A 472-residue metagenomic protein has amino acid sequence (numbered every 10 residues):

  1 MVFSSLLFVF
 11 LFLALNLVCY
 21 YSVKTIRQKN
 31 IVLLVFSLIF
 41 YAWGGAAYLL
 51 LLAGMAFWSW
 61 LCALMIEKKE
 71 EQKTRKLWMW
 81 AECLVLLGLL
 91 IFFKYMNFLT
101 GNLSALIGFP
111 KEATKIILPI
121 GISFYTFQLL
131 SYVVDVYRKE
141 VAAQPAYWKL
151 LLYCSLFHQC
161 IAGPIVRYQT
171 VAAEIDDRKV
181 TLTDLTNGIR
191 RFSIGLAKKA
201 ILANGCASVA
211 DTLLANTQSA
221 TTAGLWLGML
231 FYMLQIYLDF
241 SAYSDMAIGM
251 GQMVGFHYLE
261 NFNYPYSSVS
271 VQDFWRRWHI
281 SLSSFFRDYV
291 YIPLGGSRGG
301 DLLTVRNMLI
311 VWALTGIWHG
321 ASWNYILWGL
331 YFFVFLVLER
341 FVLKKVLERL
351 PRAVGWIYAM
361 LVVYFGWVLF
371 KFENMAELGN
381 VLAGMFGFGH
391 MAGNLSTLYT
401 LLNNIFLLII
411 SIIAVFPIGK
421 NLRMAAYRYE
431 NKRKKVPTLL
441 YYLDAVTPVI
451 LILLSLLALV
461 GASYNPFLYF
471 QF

Functional and structural regions predicted by a protein language model:
M1-Q471: Membrane-embedded transmembrane alpha-helical bundles that form the catalytic cores of multi-pass lipid-modifying
